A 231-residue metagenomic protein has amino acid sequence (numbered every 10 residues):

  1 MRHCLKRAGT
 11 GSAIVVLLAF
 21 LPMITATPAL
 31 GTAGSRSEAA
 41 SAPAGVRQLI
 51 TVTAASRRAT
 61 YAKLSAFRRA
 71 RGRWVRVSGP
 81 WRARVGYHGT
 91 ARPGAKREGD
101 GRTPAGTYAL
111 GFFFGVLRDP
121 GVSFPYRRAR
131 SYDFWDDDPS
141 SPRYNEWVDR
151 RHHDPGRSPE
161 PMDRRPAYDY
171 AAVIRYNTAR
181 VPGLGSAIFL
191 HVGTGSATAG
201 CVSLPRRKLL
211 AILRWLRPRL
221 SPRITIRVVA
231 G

Functional and structural regions predicted by a protein language model:
R2-T32: Secretory targeting and sorting signals
T32-A199, L209-P222, I226-G231: Cell wall/extracellular polymer interaction/catalysis modules
C201-L204: Extended catalytic/binding region for NAD+/ADP-ribose chemistry, centered on the ART fold
